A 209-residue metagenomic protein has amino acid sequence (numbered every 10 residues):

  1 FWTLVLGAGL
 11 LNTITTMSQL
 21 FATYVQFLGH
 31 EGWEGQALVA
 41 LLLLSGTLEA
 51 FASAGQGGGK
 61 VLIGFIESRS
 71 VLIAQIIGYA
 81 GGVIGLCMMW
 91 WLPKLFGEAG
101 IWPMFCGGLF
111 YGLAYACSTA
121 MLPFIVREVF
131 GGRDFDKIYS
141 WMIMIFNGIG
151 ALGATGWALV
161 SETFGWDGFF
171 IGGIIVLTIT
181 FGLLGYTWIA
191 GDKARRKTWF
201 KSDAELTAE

Functional and structural regions predicted by a protein language model:
F1-I63, T119: Extracytoplasmic gate region of multi-pass secondary transporters
G9, I101-C117: Hydrophobic core of transmembrane alpha-helices in multi-pass small-molecule transporters, especially MFS/SLC-type
G9, T47-A54, L109, S140-G148: Transmembrane alpha-helical cores of Major Facilitator Superfamily
G58-V71, S161-E162: Helix-to-loop junctions at the C-terminal end of transmembrane segments in multipass secondary transporters
G81-G97: C-terminal ends and interior cores of transmembrane alpha-helices in multi-pass membrane transporters/permeases
W90-W91, L122, N147, I174-E209: Multi-pass alpha-helical transporter architecture, strongest for 12-TM Major Facilitator/SLC carriers used
Y115, V129-F164: A late C-terminal transmembrane helix in Major Facilitator Superfamily
L159-L177: A membrane-interface helix-boundary motif in multi-pass transporters
